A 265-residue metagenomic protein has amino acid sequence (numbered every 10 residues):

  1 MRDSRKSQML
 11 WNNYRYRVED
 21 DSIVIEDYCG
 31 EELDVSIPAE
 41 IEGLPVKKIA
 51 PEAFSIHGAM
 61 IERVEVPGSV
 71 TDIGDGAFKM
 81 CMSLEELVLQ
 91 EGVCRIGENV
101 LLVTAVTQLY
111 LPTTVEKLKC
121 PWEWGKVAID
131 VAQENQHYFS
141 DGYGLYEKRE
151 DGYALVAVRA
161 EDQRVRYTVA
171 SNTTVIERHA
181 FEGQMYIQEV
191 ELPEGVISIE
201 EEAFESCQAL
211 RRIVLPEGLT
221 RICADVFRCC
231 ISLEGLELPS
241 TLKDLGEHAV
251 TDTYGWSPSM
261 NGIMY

Functional and structural regions predicted by a protein language model:
M1-R5: Gram-positive cell-envelope targeting signals
N13-S22, C29-K47, G58-D72, M82-R95 (+7 more regions): Structural signature of tandem-repeat unit edges
E52-G58: Short secondary-structure subsegments characteristic of cysteine-rich extracellular domains
